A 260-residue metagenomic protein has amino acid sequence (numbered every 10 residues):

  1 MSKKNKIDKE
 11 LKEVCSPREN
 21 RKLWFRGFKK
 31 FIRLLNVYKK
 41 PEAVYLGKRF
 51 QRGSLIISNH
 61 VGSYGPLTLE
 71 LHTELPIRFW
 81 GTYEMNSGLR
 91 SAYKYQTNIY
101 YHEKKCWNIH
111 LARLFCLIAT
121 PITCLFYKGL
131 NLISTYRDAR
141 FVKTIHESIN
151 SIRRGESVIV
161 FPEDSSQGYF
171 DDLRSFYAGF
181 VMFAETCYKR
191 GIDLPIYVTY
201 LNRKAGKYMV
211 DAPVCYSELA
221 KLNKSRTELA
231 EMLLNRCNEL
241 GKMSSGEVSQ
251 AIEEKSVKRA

Functional and structural regions predicted by a protein language model:
M1-Y38: N-terminal membrane-anchoring alpha-helices
S2-C15, R137-A260: Non-catalytic C-terminal accessory region of glycerolipid acyltransferases and related lyso-lipid remodeling enzymes
W24, F28-G62, L71: Helix-to-loop junction immediately C-terminal to a conserved catalytic motif
W24-F28, A119, F176: Residue-level preference for nonpolar/small residues embedded in alpha-helices
K30, T68, I122-F126, F183 (+1 more regions): Amphipathic alpha-helical segments that form well-ordered structural scaffolds and often line/cohere around active
V37-P41, N131-L132, K242: Short aromatic/hydrophobic-glycine micro-motifs
G47-K48, L69-E70, K189, Y200: A general structural signal for short secondary-structure junctions and capping/turn motifs
Q51-R137: Catalytic core of membrane glycerolipid acyltransferases/transacylases, capturing the structured, soluble-facing
